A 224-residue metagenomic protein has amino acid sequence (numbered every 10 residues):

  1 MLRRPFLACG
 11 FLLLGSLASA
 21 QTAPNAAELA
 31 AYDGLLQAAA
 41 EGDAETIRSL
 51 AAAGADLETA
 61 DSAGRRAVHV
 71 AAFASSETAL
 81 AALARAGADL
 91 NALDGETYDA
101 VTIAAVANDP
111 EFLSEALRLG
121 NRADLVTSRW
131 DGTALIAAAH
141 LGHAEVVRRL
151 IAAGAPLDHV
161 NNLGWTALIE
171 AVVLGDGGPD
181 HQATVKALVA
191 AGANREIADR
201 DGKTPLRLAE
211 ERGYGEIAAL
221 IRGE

Functional and structural regions predicted by a protein language model:
R3-L12: N-terminal export leaders
A20-A53, S62-R65, T102, G223-E224: Intrinsically disordered, low-complexity regulatory segments in ankyrin-centric signaling systems
E28, D61, D94, T127-S128 (+2 more regions): Ankyrin repeat boundary/linker residues
A31, G64, T97, W130-D131 (+2 more regions): Start-of-repeat signature of ankyrin repeats
Q37-G42, V70-S76, I103-D109, A137-H143 (+2 more regions): Ankyrin repeat A-helix N-terminal signature
D43-A51, S76-A84, D109-R118, H143-I151 (+2 more regions): Ankyrin repeat structural motif
L57, L90, A123-D124, L157 (+1 more regions): Ankyrin-repeat inter-repeat connecting loop/turn
R195-E224: Leucine-rich solenoid repeat scaffolds
